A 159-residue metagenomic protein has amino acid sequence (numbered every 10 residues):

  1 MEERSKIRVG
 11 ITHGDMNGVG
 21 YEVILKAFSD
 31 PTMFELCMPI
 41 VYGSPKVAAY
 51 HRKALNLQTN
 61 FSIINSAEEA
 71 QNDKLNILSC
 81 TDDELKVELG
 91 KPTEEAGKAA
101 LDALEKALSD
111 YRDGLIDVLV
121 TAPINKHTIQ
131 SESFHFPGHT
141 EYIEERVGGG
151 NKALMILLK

Functional and structural regions predicted by a protein language model:
M1-K159: Anion-binding alpha/beta catalytic cores of soluble intermediary-metabolism enzymes, centered on
